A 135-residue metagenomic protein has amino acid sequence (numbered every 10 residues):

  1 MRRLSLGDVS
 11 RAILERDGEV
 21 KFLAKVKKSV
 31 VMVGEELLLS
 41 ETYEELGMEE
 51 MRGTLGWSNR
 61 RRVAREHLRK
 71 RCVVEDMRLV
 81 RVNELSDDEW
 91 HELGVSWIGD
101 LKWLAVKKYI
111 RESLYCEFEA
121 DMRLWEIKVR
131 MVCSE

Functional and structural regions predicted by a protein language model:
M1-E135: Secondary-structure transition motif
